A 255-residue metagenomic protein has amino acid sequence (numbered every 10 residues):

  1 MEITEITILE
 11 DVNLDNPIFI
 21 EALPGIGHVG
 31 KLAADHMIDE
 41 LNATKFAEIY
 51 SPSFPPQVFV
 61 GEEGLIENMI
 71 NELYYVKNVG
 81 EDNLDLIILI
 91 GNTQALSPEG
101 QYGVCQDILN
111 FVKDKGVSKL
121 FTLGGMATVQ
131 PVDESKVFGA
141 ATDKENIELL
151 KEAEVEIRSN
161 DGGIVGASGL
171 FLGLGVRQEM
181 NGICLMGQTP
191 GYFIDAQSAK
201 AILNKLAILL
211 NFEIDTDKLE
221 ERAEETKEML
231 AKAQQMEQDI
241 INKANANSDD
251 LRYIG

Functional and structural regions predicted by a protein language model:
M1-N92: N-terminal short beta-loop-beta anion/metal-coordinating cradle
L23-V29, A95-S97, G125-V129, V165 (+1 more regions): Gly/Ser/Thr-rich loops at beta-strand to alpha-helix junctions that form or flank small-molecule/cofactor-binding
D35-D39, C105-D107, K200-L203: Short, solvent-exposed amphipathic alpha-helical segments in soluble enzyme and RNA/protein-processing domains
A47, I87-L89, F121, F138 (+1 more regions): Hydrophobic/aromatic beta-strand patches that form the interior of the parallel beta-sheet core in alpha/beta enzyme
A47-F54, K119-L123, D217-E221: A generic structural motif
A95-E145: Internal, conserved structured core segments that host functional sites
V129-L209, Y253: Catalytic cores of processing enzymes, dominated by hydrolases/peptidases, characterized by acidic/His-rich
N181-G255: Extended, histidine- and acidic-residue-enriched regions that form the cofactor-binding/catalytic faces
